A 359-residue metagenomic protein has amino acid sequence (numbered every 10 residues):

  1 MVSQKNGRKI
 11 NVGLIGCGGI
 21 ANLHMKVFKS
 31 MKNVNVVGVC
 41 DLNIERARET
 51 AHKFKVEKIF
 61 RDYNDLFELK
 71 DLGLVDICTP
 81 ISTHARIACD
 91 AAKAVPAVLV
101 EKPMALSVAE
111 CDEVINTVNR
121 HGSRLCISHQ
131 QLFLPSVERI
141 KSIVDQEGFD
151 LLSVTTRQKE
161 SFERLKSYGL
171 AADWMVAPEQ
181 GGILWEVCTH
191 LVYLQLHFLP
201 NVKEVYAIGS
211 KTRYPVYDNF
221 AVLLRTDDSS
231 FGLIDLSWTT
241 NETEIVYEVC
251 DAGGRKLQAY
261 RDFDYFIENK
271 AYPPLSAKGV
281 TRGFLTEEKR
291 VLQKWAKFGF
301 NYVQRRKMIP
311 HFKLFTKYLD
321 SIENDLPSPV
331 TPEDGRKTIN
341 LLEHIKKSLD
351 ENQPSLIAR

Functional and structural regions predicted by a protein language model:
M1-F54: N-terminal Rossmann-like dinucleotide-binding module
M1-N6, L74-T79, V303-K307, K313-R359: C-terminal helix-rich "cap/oligomerization" subdomain common to oxidoreductases
H24, F54-T117, P310: Beta-loop-alpha module in the N-terminal Rossmann-like domain of NAD(P)-dependent dehydrogenases, especially those
L99-E101, L125-I127, A259: Hydrophobic residues in well-ordered beta-strands that form the structural core
E113-Q131, F149-V154: Rossmann-fold dehydrogenase core element
Q131-I208, R213, N352: Predominantly a Rossmann-like dinucleotide-binding segment in NAD(P)-dependent oxidoreductases
T212-Y217, S230-K313: NAD(P)-dinucleotide binding in Rossmann-like oxidoreductases
